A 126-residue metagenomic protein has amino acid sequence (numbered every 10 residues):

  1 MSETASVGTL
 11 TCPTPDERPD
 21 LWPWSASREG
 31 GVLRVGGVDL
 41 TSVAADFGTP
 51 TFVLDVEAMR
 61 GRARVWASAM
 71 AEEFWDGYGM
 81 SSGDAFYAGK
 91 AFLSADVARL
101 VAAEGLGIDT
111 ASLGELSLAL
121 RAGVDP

Functional and structural regions predicted by a protein language model:
M1-P126: A charged N-terminal "starter" segment
